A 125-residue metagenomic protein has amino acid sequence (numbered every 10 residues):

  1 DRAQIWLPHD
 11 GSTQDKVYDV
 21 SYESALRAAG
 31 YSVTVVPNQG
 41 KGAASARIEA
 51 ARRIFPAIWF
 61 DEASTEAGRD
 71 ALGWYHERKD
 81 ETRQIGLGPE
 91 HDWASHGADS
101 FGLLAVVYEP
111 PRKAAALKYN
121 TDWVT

Functional and structural regions predicted by a protein language model:
D1-P89, P111-R112, K118-T125: Mg2+-dependent endonuclease catalytic cores in nucleic-acid-processing enzymes, primarily RNase H-like
H91-R112: Acidic, Mg2+-coordinating catalytic module of metal-dependent nucleases/exonucleases that use a two-metal-ion mechanism
